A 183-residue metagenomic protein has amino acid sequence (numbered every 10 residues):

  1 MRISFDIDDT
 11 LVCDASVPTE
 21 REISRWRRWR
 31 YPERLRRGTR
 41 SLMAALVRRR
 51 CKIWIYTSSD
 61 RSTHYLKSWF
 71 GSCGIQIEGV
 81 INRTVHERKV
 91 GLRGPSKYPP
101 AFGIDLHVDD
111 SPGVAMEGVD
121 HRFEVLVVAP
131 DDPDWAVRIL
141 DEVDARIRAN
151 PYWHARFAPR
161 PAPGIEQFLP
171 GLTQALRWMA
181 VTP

Functional and structural regions predicted by a protein language model:
M1-I3, I53, D105: Generic beta-sheet signal
M1-S16: Asp-based phosphoryl-transfer active-site loop
D6, W54-Y56, V108: Short hydrophobic segments within beta-strands
T10, T57-T63: Short, catalytically relevant binding-site loops at active-site mouths
V12-W26: Short, basic/glycine-rich phosphate-binding loops at helix/coil junctions that contact nucleotide phosphates
S24-W54: Short, acidic loop-to-helix structural element flanking the phosphoryl-transfer center in phosphate-processing enzymes
E33, T57, D105-L106: Residue-level marker of alpha-helix boundaries and capping positions
R49, R61-P183: C-terminal cap/substrate-recognition subdomain and adjoining C-terminal extension of metal-dependent phosphatase-like
